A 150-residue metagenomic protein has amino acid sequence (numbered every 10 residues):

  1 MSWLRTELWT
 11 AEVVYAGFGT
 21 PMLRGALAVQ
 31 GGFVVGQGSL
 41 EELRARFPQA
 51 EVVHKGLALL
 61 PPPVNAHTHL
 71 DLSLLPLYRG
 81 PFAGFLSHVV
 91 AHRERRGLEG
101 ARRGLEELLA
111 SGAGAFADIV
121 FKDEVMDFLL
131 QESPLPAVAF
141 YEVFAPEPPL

Functional and structural regions predicted by a protein language model:
M1-R46: N-terminal metal-binding scaffold of metallo-dependent hydrolase/deaminase domains
V34-V35, A58, L70: Hydrophobic "anchor" residues
E42-L60: Active-site metal-binding motif and surrounding structural segment of the metallo-beta-lactamase
P62-S73: Histidine-centered catalytic micro-motifs
L72-G100, P136-Y141: Active-site gating loops and adjacent loop-to-helix segments of metal-dependent hydrolytic enzymes
G114-A115: Short acidic/polar active-site loop segments enriched in Thr and Asp
D127-L150: Metal-coordinating catalytic core of metallo-dependent amide/deamination hydrolases
